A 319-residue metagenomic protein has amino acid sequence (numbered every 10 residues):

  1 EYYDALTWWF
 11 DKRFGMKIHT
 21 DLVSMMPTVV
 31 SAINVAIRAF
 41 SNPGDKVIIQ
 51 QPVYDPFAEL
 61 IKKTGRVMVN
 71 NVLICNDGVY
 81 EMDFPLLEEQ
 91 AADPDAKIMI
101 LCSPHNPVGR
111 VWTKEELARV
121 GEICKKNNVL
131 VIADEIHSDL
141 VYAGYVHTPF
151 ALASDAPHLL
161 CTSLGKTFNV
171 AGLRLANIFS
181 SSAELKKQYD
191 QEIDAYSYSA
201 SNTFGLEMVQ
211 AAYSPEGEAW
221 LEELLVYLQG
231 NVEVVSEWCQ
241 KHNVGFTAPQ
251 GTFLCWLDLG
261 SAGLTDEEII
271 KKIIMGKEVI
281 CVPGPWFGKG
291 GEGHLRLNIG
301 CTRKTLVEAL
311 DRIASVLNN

Functional and structural regions predicted by a protein language model:
E1-W8, P104: A structural motif shared across PLP-dependent enzymes of the aminotransferase-like
R13-N319: PLP-dependent class I/II
